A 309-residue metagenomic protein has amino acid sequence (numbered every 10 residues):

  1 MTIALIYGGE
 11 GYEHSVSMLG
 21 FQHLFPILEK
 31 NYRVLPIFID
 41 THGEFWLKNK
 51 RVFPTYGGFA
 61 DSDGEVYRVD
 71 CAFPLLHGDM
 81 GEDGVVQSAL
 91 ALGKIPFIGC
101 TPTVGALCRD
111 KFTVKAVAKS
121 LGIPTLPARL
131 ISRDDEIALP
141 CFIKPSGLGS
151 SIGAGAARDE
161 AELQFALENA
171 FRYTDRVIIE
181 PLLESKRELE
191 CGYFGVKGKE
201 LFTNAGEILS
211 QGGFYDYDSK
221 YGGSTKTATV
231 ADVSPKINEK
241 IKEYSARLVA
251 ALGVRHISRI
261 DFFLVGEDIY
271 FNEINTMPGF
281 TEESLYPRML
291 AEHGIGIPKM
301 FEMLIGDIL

Functional and structural regions predicted by a protein language model:
M1, L126, L139-C141, I152 (+5 more regions): Change "...and in nucleic-acid phosphodiester-cleaving endonucleases..." to "...and in nucleic-acid processing enzymes
M1-T103, R109, T113: ATP-binding N-terminal substructure of ATP-dependent carboxylate-amine bond-forming enzymes
M1-Y7, G11, Q22, G105-S185 (+1 more regions): Active-site nucleotide/adenylate-binding loops and adjacent lid/helix of ATP-dependent enzymes
G78, S151, Q211, N275-M289: Glycine-rich phosphate/pyrophosphate-binding beta-alpha loops
E160-E243, L264, D268-Y270: Phosphate-binding site of ATP-dependent enzymes
E207-S258, L285-L309: Active-site "cap" helix and flanking loop/linker of ATP-utilizing ligase/carboxylase catalytic domains
V249-E282, L290: Conserved metal-phosphate-binding beta-hairpin within the catalytic cores of diverse ATP-dependent phosphoryl-transfer
